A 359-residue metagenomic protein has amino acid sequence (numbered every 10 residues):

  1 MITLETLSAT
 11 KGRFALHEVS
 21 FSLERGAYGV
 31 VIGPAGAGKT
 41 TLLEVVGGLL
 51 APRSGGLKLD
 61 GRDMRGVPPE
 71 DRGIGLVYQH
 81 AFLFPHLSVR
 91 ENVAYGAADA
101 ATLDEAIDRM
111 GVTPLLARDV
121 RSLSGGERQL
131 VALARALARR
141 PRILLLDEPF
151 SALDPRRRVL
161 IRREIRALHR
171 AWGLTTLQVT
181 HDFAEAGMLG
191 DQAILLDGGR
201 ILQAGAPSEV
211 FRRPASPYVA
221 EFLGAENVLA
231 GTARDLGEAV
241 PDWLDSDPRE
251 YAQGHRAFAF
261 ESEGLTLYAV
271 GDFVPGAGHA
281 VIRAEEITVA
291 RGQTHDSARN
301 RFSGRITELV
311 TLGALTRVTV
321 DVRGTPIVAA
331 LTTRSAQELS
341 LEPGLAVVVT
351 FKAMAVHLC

Functional and structural regions predicted by a protein language model:
L4-L7, F14-E24, G55: Conserved beta-strand
I32-P34: The feature captures the beta-strand-to-loop junction immediately N-terminal to the Walker
G47: Helix-to-loop junction immediately C-terminal to a conserved catalytic motif
R53-G56, G198: Conserved coupling/switch loops of ABC nucleotide-binding domains, chiefly the family-specific signature
G55-D63: Conserved ABC transporter NBD signature motif
R62-Y78, V210, P214: ABC ATPase NBD coupling module
G73, V89-Y218: ABC ATPase nucleotide-binding domains
G237-A257, E261-V310, P326-C359: Glycine/charge-rich catalytic "coupling/switch" loops of P-loop NTPases
